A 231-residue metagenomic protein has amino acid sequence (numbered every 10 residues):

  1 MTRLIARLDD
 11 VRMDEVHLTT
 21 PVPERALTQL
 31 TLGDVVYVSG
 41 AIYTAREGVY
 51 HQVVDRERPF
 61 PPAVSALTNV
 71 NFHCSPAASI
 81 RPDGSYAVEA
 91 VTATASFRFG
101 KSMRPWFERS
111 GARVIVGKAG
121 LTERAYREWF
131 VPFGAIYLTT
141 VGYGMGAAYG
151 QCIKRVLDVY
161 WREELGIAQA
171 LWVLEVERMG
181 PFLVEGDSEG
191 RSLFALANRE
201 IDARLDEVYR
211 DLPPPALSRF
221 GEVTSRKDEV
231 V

Functional and structural regions predicted by a protein language model:
R12-V22: Short, structured beta-strand/loop micro-motifs enriched in basic residues and often containing a Trp
V22, T28, S96: Metabolite-binding pocket within alpha/beta catalytic cores that recognizes anionic/polar moieties
E24, V35, A41-A45: Short, charged beta-turn/beta-strand-edge "cap" motif at the junction between a beta-strand and an adjacent loop
L30-T31, V36: Short, well-ordered loop/turn sites that connect or cap secondary structure elements
T44-G180: Feature captures the catalytic cores and cofactor-binding loops of soluble hydro-lyases/lyases that act on carboxylate
Q151-V230: C-terminal binding/interaction regions
